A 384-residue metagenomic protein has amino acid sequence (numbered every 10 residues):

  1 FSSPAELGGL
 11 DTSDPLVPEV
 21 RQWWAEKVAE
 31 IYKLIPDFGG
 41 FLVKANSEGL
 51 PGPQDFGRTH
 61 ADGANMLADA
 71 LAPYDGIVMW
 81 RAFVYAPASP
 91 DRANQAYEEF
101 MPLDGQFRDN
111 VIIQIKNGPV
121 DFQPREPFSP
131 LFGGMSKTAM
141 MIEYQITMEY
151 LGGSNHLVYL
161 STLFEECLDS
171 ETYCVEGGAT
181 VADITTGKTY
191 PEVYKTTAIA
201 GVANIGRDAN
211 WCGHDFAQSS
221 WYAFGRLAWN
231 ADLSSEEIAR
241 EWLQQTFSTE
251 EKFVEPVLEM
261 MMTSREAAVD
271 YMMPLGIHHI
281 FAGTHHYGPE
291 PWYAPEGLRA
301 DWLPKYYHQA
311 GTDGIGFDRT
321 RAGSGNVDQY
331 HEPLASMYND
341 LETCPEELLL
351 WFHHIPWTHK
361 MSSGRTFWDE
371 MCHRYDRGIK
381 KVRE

Functional and structural regions predicted by a protein language model:
F1-Q114, D208-Q218, G225-E236, Y271-H285: Aromatic-lined carbohydrate-binding surfaces of glycoside hydrolases
P36, Q106-R108, G134-A139, E192-T197 (+1 more regions): A generic structural signal for short, non-catalytic loop/turn and secondary-structure boundary residues
G49, Y150, S248-T249: A generic structural motif
L71, D75-T162, E166-C167: Polar, glycine-rich mid-to-C-terminal structural blocks that act as macromolecule-binding/assembly scaffolds
L168, A179: Flexible C-terminal active-site loop/helix
S170-T172, W242: Long, intrinsically disordered, low-complexity regulatory segments adjacent to structured domains
C174-E176: Alpha-helical membrane-embedding segments and immediately adjacent membrane-interface amphipathic helices
T180-E384: Catalytic domains of carbohydrate-active enzymes that cleave complex glycans
